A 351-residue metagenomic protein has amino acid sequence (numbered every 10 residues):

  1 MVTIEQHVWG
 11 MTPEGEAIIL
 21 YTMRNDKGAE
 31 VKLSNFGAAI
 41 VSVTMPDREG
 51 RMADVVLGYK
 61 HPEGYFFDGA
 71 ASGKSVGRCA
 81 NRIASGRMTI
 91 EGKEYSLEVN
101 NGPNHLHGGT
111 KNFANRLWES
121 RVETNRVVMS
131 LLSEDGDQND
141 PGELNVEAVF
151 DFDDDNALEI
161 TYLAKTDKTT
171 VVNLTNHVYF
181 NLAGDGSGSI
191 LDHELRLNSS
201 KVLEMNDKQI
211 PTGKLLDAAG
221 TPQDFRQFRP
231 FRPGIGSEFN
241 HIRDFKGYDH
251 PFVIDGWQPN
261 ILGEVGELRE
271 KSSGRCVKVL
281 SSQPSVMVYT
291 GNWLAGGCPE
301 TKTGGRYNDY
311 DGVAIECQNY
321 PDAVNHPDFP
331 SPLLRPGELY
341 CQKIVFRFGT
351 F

Functional and structural regions predicted by a protein language model:
M1-F351: An exposed, glycine/acidic-rich loop-and-rim segment of catalytic or binding clefts
